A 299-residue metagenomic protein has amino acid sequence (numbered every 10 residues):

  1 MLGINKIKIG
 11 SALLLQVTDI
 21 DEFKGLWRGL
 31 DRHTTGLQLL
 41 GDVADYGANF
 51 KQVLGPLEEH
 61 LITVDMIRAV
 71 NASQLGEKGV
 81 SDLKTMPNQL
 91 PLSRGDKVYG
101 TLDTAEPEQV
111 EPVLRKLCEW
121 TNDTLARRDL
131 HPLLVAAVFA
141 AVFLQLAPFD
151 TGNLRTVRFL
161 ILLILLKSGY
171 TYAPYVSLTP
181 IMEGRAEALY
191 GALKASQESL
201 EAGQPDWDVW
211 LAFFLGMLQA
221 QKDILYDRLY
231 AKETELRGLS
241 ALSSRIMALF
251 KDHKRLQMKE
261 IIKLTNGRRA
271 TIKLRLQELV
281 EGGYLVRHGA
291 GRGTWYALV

Functional and structural regions predicted by a protein language model:
M1-V299: FIC/Doc superfamily catalytic core
